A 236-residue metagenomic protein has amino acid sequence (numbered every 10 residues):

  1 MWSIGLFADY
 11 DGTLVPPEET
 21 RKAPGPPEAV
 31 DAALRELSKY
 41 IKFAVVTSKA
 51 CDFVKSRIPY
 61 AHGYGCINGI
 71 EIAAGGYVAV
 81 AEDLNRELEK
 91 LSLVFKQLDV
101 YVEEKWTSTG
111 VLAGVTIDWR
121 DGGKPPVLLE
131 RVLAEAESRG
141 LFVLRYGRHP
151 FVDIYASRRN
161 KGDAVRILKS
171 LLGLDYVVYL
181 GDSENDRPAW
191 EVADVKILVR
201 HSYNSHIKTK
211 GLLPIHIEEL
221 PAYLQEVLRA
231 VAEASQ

Functional and structural regions predicted by a protein language model:
W2-T20, W190: Asp-based phosphoryl-transfer active-site loop
L14-K22, H149-I154: Glycine-rich phosphate-binding "P-loop"
P17-E19, P24-T109: Active-site phosphate-binding/coordination module
F43, Y64, V177, K196-L198: Short, well-ordered beta-strand core segments
S48-C51, E184-N185, R200-S205: Short, polar loop motifs at secondary-structure junctions
V54-P59, P188-V192, Y203-G211: Short loop/helix-cap segments at secondary-structure boundaries that form the rim of catalytic
Y101-A193, I207: Conserved acidic, metal-coordinating active-site core of Asp-based, Mg2+-dependent phosphoryl-transfer enzymes
K196-Q236: Asp-based, Mg2+/Mn2+-dependent phosphohydrolase catalytic module
